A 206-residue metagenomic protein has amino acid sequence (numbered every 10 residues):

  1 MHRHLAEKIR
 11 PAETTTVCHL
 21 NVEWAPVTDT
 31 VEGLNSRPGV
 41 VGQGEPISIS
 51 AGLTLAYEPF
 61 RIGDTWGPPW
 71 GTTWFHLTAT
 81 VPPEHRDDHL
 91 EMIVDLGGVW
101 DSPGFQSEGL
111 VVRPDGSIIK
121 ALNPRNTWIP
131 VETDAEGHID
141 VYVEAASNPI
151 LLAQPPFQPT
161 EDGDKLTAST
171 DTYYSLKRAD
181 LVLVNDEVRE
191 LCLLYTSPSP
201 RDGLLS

Functional and structural regions predicted by a protein language model:
M1-L55: Accessory carbohydrate-binding/adhesion or oligomerization-edge regions at the termini of glycan-active proteins
P46-W70: Edge strands and adjacent loops of beta-rich recognition modules
P69-P82: Short beta-strands within extracellular/lumenal beta-sheet-rich domains
R86-V112, V141: Aromatic-lined ligand-binding clefts that engage carbohydrates, nucleic acids, or primary amines
W100-K120, A146-L191: Glycine/proline-rich low-complexity spacer/linker segments in large multi-domain proteins
T127-T133: Exposed aromatic-hydrophobic patches
D134-V143: Noncatalytic modules at the cell exterior or secretory-pathway interfaces, chiefly beta-strand-rich lectin/adhesion
Y195-D202: Conserved small/polar residues in nucleotide/adenosyl-binding loops
